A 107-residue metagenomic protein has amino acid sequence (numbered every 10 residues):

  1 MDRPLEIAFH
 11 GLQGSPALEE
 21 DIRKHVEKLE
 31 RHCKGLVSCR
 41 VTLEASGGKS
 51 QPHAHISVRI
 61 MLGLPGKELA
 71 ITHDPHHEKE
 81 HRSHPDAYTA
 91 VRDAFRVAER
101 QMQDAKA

Functional and structural regions predicted by a protein language model:
M1-A107: N-terminal, polar/charged subdomain of small-to-medium soluble alpha/beta proteins
